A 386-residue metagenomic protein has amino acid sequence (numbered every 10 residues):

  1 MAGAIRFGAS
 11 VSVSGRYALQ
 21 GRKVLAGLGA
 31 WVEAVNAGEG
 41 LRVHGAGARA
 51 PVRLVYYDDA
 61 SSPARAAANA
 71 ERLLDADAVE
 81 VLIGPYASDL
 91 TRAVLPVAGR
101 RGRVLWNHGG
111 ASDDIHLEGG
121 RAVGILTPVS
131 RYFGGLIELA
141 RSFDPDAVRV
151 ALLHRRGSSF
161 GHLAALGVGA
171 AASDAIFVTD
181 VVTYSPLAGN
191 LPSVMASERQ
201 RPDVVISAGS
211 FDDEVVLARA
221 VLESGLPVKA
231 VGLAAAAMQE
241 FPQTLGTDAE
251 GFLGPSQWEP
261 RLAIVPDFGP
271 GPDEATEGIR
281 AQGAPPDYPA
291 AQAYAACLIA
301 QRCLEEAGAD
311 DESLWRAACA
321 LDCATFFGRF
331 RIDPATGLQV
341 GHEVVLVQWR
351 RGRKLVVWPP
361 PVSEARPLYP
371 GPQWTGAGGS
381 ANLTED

Functional and structural regions predicted by a protein language model:
M1-R6, A76, A381-D386: Short, low-complexity disordered leader/linker segments with a strong preference for bacterial N-terminal type II
G8-G29, D58-P63, G157-H162, A263-I264 (+1 more regions): Extracytoplasmic "Venus flytrap"
Q20-A26, L41-H116, Y184-N190, L338: Beta-alpha junction/loop-to-helix N-cap segments that form part of ligand/metal-binding clefts
Q20-L41, Y132-G135, S159-A175, I299: Short, solvent-exposed amphipathic alpha-helices that sit in or adjacent to ligand/effector-binding or catalytic
L73-Y86, W106-H108, V150-H154, Q200-F211 (+3 more regions): Periplasmic-binding protein-like
D114, R121-G225, V265-D267: Extracellular/periplasmic Venus flytrap/periplasmic-binding protein
L222-Y294, G371-E385: Extracellular/periplasmic periplasmic-binding protein-like sensory domains
E277-A290, Q301-W358: Segments of small-molecule ligand-sensing domains
